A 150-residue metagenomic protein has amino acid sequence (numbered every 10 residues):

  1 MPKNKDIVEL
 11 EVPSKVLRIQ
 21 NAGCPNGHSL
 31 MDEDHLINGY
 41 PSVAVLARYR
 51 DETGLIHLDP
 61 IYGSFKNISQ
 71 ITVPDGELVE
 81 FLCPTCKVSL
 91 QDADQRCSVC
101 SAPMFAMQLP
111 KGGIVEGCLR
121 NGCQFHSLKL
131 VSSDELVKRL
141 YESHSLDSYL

Functional and structural regions predicted by a protein language model:
M1, L130-L150: Charged, low-complexity interaction segments
M1-G63, S148-L150: N-terminal alpha-helical interaction blocks
K3-E9, N67-I68, V99-G113: A cross-kingdom feature marking solvent-exposed beta-strand/loop segments within repeated, beta-rich binding/scaffold
E11-I19, Q70-E80, P84-A93, M107-G112: Short, flexible, mixed-charge glycine/proline-rich loop motifs that serve as phosphate/nucleic-acid-contacting
G23-G27, C83-C86, C97-C100, C118: Short cysteine-rich clusters marking metal-coordination/redox-active sites
S29-E33, L90-D92, A102-A106, C123-L128: Short functional micro-motifs and their immediate structural scaffolds
Y40-P41, Y49-T72, G113-R139: Short metal-binding segments enriched for Cys and/or His
S42-R48, A102-M107, V137-H144: Short amphipathic alpha-helical linker/capping segments at the junctions of internal repeats and modular domains
